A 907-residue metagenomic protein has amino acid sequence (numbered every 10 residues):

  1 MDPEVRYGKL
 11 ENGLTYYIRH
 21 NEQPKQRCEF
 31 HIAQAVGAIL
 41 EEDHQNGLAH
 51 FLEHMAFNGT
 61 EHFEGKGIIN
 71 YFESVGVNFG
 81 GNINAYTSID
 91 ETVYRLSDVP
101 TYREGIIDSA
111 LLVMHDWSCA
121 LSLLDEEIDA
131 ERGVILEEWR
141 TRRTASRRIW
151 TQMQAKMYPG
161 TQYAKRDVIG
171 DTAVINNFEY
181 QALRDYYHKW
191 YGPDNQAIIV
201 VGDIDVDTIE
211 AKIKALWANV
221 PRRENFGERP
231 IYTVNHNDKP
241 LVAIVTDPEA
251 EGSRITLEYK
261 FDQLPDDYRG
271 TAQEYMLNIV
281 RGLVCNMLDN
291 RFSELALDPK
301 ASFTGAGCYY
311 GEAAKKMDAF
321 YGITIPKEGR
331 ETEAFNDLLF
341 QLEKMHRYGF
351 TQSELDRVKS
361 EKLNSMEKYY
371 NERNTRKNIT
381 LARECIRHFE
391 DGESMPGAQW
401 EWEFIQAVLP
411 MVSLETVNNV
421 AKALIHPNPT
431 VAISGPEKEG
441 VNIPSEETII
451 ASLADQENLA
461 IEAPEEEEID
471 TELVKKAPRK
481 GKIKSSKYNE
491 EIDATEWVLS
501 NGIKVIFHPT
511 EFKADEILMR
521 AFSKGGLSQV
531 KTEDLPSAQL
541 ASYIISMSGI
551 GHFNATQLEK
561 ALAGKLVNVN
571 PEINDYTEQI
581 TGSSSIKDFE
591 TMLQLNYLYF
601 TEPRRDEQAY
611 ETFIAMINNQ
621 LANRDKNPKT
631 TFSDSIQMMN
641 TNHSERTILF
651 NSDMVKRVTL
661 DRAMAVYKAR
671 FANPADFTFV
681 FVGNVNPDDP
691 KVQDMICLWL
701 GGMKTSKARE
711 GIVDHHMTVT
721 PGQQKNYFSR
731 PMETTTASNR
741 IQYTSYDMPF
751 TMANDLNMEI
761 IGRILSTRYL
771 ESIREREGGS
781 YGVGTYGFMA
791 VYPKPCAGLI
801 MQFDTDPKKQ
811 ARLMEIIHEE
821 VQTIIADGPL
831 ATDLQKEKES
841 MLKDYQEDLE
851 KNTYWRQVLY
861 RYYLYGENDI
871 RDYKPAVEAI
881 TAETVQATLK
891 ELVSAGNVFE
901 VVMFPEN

Functional and structural regions predicted by a protein language model:
M1-I18, D205-I279, V284-S293, L297 (+9 more regions): Proteolytic maturation boundary segments
R19, P24-E41, L48-A49, K66-D116 (+13 more regions): M16 family metallopeptidases and their MPP-like homologs
L48-A56, V284, A541: Active-site His/Glu-centered metal-binding helix of metallohydrolases
M55-F63, G67: Metal-associated gating/positioning segment near the N- to mid-region
Y71, A120-L123, E127-I128, V412-T416 (+3 more regions): Peptidyl-prolyl cis-trans isomerase
E127-A182, Y186-D194, I199-V201, V206-I213 (+2 more regions): Hydrophobic, small-residue-rich alpha-helical packing segments that form membrane-like cores
Y191, F671-A672: Flexible, low-complexity linker/tail segments at the boundary of structured domains
